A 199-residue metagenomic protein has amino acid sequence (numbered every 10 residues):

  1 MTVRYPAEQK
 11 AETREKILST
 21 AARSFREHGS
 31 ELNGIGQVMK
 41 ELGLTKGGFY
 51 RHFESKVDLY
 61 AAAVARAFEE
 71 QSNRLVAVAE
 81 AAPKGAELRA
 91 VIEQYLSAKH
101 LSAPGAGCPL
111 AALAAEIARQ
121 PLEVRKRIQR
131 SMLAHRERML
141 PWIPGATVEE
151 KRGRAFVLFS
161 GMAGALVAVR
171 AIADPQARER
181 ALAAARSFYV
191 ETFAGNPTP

Functional and structural regions predicted by a protein language model:
M1-E12, G195-P199: N-terminal intrinsically disordered/low-complexity leader segments
K16, T20, S24-D58, A62: Helix-turn-helix
T20-E27, R74-A77, G161-A168: Solvent-exposed, amphipathic alpha-helical segments
F53, A112-R119, S160: Short helix-capping/turn signature of helix-turn-helix
A62, V76-G107, A155-L158: Hydrophobic alpha-helical connector segments
E69-S72, A77, R89, G105-A106 (+3 more regions): Amphipathic alpha-helical packing segments from all-alpha helical-bundle domains
A111, E149-R170, R180, A184-F188: Hydrophobic alpha-helical segments that form the core of small-molecule binding pockets and/or dimer interfaces
E123-R127, M162-P175: An extended, acidic
